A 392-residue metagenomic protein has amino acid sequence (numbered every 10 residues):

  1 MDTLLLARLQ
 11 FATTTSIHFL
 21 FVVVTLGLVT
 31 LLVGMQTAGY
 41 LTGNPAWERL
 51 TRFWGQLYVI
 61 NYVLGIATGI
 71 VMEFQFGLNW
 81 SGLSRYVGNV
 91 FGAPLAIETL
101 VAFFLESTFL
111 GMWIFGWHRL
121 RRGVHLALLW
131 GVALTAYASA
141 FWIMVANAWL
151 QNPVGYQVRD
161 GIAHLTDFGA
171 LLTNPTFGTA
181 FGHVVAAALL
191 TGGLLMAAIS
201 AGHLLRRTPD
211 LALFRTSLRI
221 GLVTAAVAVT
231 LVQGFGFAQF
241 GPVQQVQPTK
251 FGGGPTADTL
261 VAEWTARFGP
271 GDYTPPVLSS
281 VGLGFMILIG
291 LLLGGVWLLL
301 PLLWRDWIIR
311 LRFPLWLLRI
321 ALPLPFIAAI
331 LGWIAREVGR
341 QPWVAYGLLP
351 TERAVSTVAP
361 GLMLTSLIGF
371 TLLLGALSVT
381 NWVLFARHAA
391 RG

Functional and structural regions predicted by a protein language model:
M1-G392: Polytopic transmembrane helical bundles with strong interfacial aromatic enrichment
